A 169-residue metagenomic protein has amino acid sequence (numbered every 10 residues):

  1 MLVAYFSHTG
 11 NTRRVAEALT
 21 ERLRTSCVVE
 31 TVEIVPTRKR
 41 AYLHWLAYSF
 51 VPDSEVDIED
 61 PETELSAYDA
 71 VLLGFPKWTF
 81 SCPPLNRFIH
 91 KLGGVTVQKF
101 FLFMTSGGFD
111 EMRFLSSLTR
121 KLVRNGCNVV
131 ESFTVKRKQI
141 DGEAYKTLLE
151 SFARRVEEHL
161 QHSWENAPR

Functional and structural regions predicted by a protein language model:
M1-L73, F80-R87, K91, T147 (+1 more regions): N-terminal beta1-alpha1-beta2 submodule of the flavodoxin-like/Rossmannoid cofactor-binding fold
V28-E30, K99, N128: Residues at the starts of beta-strands that form the adenosine-phosphate
V35-P36, F133-I140: Short beta->alpha junction loops
L73-G74, L102: Redox-cofactor binding/interface segments in oxidoreductases and associated redox assembly factors
P76-T79, G107: Short glycine-rich anion-binding loops that position phosphate/pyrophosphate groups of nucleotides and phosphorylated
G94-Q98: A glycine-biased structural micro-motif
F101-K136: Short, glycine-/small-residue-rich phosphate/pyrophosphate-handling segment
G142-Y145: A short acidic/glycine-rich loop-to-helix N-cap element
